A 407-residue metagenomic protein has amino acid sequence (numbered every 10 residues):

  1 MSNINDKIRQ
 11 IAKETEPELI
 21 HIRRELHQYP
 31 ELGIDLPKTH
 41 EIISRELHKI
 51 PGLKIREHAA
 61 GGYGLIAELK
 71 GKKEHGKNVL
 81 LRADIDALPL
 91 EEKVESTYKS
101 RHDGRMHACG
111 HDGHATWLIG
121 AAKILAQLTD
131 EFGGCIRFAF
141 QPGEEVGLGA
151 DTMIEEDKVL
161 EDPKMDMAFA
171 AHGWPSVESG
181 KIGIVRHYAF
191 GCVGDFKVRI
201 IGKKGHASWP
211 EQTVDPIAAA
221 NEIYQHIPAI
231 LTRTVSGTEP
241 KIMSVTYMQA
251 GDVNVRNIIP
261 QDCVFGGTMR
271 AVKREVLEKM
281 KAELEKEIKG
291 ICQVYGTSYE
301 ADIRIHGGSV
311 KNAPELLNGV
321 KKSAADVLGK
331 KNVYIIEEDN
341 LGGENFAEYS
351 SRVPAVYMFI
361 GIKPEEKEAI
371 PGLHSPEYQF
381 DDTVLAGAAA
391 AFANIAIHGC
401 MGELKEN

Functional and structural regions predicted by a protein language model:
S2-H107, T116-G133: Acidic/His- and Gly-rich active-site-bordering loop/insert found across diverse amide/peptide-bond hydrolases
R23, P37-S44, L118, I217 (+5 more regions): Hydrophobic face of alpha-helices
L26, A67, L81, H111 (+8 more regions): Divalent metal-coordination and catalytic microenvironments
L80-R82, E91, F196-V198, Y357-I362: Non-cysteine beta-strand/loop elements that form the S-adenosyl-L-methionine
L88-L90, V94-M106, D112-G113, L125-Y247 (+2 more regions): Histidine/acidic-residue-rich, glycine-tolerant segments that coordinate divalent metal ions
N221-N407: Metal-dependent amide/peptide-bond hydrolase catalytic core, centered on the "pita-bread" metallohydrolase fold
